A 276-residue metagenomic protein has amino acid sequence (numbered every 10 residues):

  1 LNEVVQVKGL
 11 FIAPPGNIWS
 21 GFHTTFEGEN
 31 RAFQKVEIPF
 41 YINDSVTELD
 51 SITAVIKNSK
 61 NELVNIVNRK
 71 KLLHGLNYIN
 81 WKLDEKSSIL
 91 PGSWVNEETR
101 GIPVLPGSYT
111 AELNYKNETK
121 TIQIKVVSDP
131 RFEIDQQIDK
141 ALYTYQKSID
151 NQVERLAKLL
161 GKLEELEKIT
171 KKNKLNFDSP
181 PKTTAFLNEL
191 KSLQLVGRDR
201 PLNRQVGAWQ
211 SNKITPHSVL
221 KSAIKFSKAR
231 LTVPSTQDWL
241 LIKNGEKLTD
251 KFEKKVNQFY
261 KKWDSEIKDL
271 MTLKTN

Functional and structural regions predicted by a protein language model:
L1-A13, T121-R155: Low-complexity, Pro/Ser/Thr- and charge-rich linker/hinge segments at domain boundaries
P14-S51, Y78-N80, D139, Q146-A157: Contiguous beta-strand segments within globular domains
K35-I42, T47-I66, S108-E112: Beta-strand-rich binding/interaction modules
F40-I42, L83, Y115, V126: Hydrophobic beta-strand positions in extracellular immunoglobulin-like domains
L63-R100: Glycine-centered tight-turn motifs at strand-turn-strand junctions
L76, V104-S108: Extracellular Ig-like/FN3 beta-sandwich strand-entry sites
S87-P91, N114-I122: Short acidic/polar inter-strand loop motif in beta-rich domains
I124, A157-N276: Mature extracytoplasmic or organellar-lumen-exposed domains after removal of signal/transit peptides
